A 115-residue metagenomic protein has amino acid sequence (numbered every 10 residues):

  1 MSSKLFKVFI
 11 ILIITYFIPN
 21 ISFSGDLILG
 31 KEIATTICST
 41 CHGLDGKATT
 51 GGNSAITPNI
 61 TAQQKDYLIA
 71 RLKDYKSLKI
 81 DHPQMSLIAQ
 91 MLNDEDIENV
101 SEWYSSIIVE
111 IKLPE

Functional and structural regions predicted by a protein language model:
M1-F9: Bacterial N-terminal signal peptides that target proteins for export
I11-L12, S22, I28: Cleavable N-terminal signal peptides
I18-P19: N-terminal signal peptide c-region/cleavage motif recognized by signal peptidases
G25-T49: Sequence/structural segment immediately N-terminal to covalent heme-attachment motifs in c-type and related
K31, G46-D74, I88: Gly/Gly-Pro-rich "capping" loops immediately C-terminal to redox-active cysteine motifs in periplasmic/lumenal
S77-I80, I88-E115: C-terminal capping alpha-helices of c-type cytochrome domains
